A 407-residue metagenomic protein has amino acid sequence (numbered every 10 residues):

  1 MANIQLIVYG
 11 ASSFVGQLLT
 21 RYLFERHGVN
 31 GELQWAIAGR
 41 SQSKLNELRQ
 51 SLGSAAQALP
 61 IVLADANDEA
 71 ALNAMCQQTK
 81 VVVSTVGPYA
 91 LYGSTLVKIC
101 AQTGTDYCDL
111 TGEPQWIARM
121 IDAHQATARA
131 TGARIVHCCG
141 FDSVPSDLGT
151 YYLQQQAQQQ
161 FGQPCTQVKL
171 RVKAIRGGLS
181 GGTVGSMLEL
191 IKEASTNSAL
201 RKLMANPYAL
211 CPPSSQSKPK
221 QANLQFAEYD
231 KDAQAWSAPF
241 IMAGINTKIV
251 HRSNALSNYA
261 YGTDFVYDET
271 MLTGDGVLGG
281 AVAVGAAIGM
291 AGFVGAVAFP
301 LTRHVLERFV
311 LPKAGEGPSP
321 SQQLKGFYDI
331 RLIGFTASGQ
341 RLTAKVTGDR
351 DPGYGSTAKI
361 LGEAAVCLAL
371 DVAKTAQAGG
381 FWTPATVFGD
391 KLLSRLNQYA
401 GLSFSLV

Functional and structural regions predicted by a protein language model:
I4-H27: N-terminal Rossmann NAD(P)H-binding glycine-rich loop of SDR-like oxidoreductase domains
Q5, K80-V81, D106: Structural motif
Y22-E32, S257-Y259: A short, Lys/Arg-enriched amphipathic alpha-helix followed by its capping loop at the start of a domain
G28-K44: Conserved glycine-rich Rossmann-like NAD(P)H-binding loop of the short-chain dehydrogenase/reductase
L48-Q57: Short, conserved SAM-binding/catalytic segment of Class I S-adenosyl-L-methionine-dependent methyltransferases
V62-V81, T85-L91: Conserved Rossmann-fold cofactor-binding substructure of NAD(P)-dependent oxidoreductases
P88-A209, R252: Glycine-/Pro-rich loop/turn segments that contact NAD(P) or position catalytic residues in Rossmann-like domains
Q155-V407: C-terminal catalytic/substrate-binding lobe primarily of soluble NAD(P)-dependent oxidoreductases
